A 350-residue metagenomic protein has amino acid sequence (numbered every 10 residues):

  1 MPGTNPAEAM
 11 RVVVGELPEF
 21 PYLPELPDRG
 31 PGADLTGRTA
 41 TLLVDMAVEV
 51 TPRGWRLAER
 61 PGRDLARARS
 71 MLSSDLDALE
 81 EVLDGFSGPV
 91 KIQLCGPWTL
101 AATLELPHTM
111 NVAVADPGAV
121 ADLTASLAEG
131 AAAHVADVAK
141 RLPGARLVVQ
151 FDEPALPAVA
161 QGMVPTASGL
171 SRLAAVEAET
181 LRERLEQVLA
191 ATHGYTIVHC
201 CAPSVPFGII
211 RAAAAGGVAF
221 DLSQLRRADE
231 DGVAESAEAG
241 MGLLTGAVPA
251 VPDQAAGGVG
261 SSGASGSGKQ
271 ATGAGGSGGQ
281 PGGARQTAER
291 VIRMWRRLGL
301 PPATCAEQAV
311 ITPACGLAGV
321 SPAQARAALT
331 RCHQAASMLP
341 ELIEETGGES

Functional and structural regions predicted by a protein language model:
M1, E19-E25, G88-G96, L147-D152 (+4 more regions): Hydrophobic faces of well-ordered beta-strands that scaffold small-molecule active sites in alpha/beta enzyme cores
M1-D116, V120, I209-A212, M241 (+2 more regions): Alpha/beta catalytic barrel-like cores
V14, A47-E49, E80-S87, K140-G144 (+3 more regions): Acidic (Asp/Glu)-rich catalytic clusters
P61-L65, T109-A125, Q161-T180, G217-A219 (+2 more regions): Glycine-rich tight-turn/loop motif centered on a GG-T
A68-D84, A119-L142, Q286-P302: An active-site-proximal structural segment forming one wall of the substrate-binding cleft that immediately precedes
A78-G88, A133-L147, T180-T196, L298-C305 (+1 more regions): A structural motif corresponding to the C-terminal end of an alpha-helix and its immediate exit/capping segment
L123-S126, G130-R226: Active-site loop segments of alpha/beta catalytic cores
G216-G348: Catalytic-face loop-and-helix region of soluble metabolic enzyme cores
